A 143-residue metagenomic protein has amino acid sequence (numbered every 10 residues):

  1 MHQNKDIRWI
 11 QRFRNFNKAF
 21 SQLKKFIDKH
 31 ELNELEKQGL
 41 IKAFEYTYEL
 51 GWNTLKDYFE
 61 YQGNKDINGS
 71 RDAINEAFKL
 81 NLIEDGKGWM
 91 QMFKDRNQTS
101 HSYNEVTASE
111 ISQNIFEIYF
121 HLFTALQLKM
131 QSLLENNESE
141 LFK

Functional and structural regions predicted by a protein language model:
M1-K143: Solvent-exposed interaction patches of small proteins and small membrane subunits
